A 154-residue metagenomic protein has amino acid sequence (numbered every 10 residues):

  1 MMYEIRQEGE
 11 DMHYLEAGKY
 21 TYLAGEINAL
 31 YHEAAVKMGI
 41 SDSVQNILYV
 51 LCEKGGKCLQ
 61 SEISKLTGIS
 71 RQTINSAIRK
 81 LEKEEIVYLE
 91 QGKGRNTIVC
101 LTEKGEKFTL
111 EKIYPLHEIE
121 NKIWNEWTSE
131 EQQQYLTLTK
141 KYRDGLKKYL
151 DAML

Functional and structural regions predicted by a protein language model:
M1-E10, E130-L154: C-terminal regulatory/oligomerization modules of transcriptional regulators
M1-M38: N-terminal leader segment of winged-helix/HTH proteins
E16, L23, S43-V44, K104 (+1 more regions): N-terminal positioning helix adjacent to the helix-turn-helix/winged-helix DNA-binding module
Y20, L48-L51, T139: Hydrophobic structural patches
L23-Y31, F108, K112-W127, Y142-M153: Alpha-helical linker/hinge and terminal dimerization helices associated with HTH transcriptional regulators
A29-T73: N-terminal helix-turn-helix DNA-binding core of bacterial DNA-binding proteins
R79-T137: Charged, amphipathic alpha-helical coiled-coil/dimerization segments
